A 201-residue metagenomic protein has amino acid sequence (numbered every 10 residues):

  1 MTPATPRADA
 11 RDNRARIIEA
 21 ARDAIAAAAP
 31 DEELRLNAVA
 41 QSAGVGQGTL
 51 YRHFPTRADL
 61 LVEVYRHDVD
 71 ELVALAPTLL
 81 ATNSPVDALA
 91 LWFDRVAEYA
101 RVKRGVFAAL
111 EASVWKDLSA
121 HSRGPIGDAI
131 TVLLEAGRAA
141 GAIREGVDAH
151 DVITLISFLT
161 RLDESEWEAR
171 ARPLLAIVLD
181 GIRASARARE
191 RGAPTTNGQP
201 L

Functional and structural regions predicted by a protein language model:
M1-S42: Basic, helix-initiating cap at the start of DNA-binding domains
A10, Y65, V69, S119 (+1 more regions): Amphipathic, non-transmembrane alpha-helical scaffold segments
R11-R22, E33, R52-P77, D87-A90 (+2 more regions): An amphipathic alpha-helix adjacent to DNA-recognition modules
A20-A27, E71, L75-L79, L155 (+1 more regions): Solvent-exposed, amphipathic alpha-helical segments
G44-F54: Short hydrophobic/aromatic patch on the recognition helix
V86-L201: An extended, acidic
